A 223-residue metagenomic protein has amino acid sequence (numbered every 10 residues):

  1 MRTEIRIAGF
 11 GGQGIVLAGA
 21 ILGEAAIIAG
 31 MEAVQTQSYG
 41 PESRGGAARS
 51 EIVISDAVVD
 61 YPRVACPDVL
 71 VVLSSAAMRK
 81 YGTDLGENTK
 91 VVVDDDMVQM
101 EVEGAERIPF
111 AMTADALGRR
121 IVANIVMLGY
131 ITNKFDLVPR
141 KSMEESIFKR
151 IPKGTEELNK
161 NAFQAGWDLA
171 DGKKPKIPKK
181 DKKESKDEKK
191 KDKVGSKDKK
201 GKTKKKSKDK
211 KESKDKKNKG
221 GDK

Functional and structural regions predicted by a protein language model:
M1-K193, K197-K205, K211-K223: Active-site cofactor/cluster-binding pocket
